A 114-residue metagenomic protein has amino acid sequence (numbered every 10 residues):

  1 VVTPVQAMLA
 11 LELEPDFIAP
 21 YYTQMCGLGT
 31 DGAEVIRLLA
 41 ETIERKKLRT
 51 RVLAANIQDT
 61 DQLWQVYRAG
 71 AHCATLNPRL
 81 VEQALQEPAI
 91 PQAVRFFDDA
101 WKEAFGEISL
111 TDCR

Functional and structural regions predicted by a protein language model:
V1-V2, Y22-M25, L53-Q62, R79-V81: Active-site beta-loop-alpha junctions enriched in small/polar residues
V1-V35, L39: Histidine/lysine/aspartate-rich catalytic loop segments that bind and position anionic ligands
T3-L13, Q58-C73: Catalytic cores of alpha/beta
P15-L28, G70-I90: Glycine-rich phosphate-binding active-site loops on the catalytic face of alpha/beta enzymes
A19, R45-T50, A55, W64-T75: Active-site capping/gating regions of soluble enzymes
T30, E34, Q58-D61, P88 (+1 more regions): Conserved active-site and cofactor/substrate-binding residues in soluble primary-metabolism enzymes
G32-L53, R95-L110: Alpha-helix-loop-beta-strand connector modules within alpha/beta enzyme cores
T75-R114: Flexible C-terminal active-site loop/helix
